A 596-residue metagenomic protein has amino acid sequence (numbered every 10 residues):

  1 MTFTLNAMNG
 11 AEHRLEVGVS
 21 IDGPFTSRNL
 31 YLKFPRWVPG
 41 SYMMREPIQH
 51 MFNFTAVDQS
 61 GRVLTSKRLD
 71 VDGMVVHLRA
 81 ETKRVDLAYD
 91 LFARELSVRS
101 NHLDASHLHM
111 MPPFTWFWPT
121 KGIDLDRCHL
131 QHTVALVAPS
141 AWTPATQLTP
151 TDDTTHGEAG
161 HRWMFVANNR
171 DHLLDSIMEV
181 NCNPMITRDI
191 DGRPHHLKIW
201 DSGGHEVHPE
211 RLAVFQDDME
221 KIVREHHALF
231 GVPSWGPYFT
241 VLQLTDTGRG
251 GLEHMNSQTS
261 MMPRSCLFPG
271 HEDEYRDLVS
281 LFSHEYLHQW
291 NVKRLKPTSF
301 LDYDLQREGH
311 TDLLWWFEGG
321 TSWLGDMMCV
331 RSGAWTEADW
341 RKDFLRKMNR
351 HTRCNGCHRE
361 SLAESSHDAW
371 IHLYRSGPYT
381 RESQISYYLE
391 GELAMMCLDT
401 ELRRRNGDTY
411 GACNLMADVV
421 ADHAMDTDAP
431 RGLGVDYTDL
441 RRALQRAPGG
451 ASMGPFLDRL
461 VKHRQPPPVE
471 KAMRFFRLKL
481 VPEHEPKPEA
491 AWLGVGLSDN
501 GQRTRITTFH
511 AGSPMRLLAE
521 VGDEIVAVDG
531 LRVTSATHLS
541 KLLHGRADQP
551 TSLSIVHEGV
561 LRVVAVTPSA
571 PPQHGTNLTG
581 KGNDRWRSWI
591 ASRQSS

Functional and structural regions predicted by a protein language model:
M1-W37: Early extracytoplasmic/domain-onset interaction patches
R14-G18, N29-Y31, R84-D86, H129-T133 (+3 more regions): Intrinsic-disorder/low-complexity, polar/charged segments enriched in Ser/Thr/Lys/Arg/Asp/Glu/Gln
S20, M44-N53, V57-G236, T247-G248 (+1 more regions): Non-catalytic architectural context of zinc metalloproteases
F25-A56: N-terminal, post-signal-peptide region of Sec/Tat-exported proteins
E95, S140-W142, F230-S234, E285-R294 (+9 more regions): A generic secondary-structure signal for well-formed alpha-helical elements
I186-L314, G320: Juxtacatalytic substrate-recognition/specificity segment
Q258, P263-S265, R294-L295, Q306-C357: Post-HExxH zinc-binding segment in Zn-dependent metallohydrolases
G325, W335-S596: C-terminal recognition in membrane/secretory proteostasis and scaffolding
